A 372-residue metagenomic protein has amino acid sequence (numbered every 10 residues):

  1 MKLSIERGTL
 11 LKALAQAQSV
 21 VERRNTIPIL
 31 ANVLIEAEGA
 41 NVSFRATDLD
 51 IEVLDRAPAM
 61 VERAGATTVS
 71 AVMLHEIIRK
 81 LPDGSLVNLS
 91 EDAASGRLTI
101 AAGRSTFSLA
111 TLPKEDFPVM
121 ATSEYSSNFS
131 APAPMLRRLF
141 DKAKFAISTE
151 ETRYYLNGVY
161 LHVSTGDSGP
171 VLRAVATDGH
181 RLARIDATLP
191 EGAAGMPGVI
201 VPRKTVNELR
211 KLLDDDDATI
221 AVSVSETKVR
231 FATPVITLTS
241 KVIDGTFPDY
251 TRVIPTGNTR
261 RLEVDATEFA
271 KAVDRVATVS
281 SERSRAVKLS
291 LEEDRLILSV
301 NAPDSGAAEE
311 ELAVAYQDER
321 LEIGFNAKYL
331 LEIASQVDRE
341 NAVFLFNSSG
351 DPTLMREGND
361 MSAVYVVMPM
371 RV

Functional and structural regions predicted by a protein language model:
M1-V372: Structural preference for solvent-exposed beta-strand-turn elements and adjacent flexible terminal/loop segments within
